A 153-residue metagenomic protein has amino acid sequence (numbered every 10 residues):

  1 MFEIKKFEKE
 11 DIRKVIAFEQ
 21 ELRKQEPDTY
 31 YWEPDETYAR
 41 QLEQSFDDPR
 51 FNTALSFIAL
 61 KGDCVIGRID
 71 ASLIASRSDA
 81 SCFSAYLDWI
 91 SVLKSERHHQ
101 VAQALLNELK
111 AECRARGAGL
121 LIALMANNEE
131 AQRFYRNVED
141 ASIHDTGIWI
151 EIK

Functional and structural regions predicted by a protein language model:
F2, D63-R68, A85: Glycine-rich phosphate/pyrophosphate-binding loop shared by adenosine-nucleotide-utilizing enzymes
E3-A17, D28: A short beta-loop-alpha structural element at the N-terminal edge of CoA-dependent acyl/N-acetyltransferase catalytic
R23-Q44: Conserved GNAT-fold acetyl-CoA-binding loop/helix
Q44-I58: A short helix-loop-beta-strand connector motif used in the catalytic cores of GNAT acetyltransferases and, in some
I58, C64-L73, S91: Conserved beta-strand in the GNAT
S81-K94, T146: Conserved acetyl-CoA binding element of GNAT-fold acetyltransferases
W89-V92, H98-A111, N137: Conserved acetyl-CoA-binding loop-helix of GNAT-fold acetyltransferases
Q103, A115, A126-I152: Conserved active-site alpha-helix within GNAT-family acetyltransferase domains
